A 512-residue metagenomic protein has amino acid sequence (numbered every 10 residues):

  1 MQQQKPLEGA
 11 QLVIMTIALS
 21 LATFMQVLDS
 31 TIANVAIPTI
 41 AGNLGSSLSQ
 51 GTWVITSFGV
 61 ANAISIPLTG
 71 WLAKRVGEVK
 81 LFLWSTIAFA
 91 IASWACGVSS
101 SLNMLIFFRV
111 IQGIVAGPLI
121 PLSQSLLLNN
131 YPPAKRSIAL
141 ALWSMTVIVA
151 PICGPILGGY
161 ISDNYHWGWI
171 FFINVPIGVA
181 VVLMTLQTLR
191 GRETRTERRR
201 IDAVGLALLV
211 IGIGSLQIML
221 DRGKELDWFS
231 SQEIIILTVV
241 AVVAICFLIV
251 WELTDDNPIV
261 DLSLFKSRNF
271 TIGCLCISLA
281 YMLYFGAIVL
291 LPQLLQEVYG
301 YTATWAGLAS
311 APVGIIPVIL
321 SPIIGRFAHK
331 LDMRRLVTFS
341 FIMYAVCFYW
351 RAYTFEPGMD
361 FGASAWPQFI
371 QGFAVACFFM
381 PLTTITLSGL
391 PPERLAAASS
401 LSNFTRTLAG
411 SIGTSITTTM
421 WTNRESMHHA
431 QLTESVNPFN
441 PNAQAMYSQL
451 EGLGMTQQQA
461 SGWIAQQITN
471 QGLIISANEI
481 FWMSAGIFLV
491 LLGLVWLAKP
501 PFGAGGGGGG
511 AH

Functional and structural regions predicted by a protein language model:
Q2, A10, Q50, A180 (+2 more regions): Hydrophobic transmembrane architecture of multi-pass small-molecule transporters
A10-K74, V79-S85, S93, N103-I106 (+8 more regions): Transmembrane core module of solute transporters
V35, P67-L68, L122, I152 (+8 more regions): Residue-level hotspots within transmembrane alpha-helices of multi-pass secondary transporters
P38, S162-D163, D221, P292 (+6 more regions): Juxtamembrane/transmembrane-helix interface segments of polytopic membrane transporters
I66-G205, Q232: Helix-loop-helix hairpins in multi-pass membrane proteins, especially solute transporters
S144, I152-C153, A287, S364-A443: Small-residue-rich alpha-helical segments with characteristic i,i+4
P176-T194, I211-R222, V240-T254, L492-K499: C-terminal membrane-cytosol helix-exit motif in multi-pass small-molecule transporters
L183-A203, V250-I259, E356-P357, N423 (+2 more regions): Helix-loop junctions on the cytosolic side of multi-pass membrane transporters, especially the intracellular loop
